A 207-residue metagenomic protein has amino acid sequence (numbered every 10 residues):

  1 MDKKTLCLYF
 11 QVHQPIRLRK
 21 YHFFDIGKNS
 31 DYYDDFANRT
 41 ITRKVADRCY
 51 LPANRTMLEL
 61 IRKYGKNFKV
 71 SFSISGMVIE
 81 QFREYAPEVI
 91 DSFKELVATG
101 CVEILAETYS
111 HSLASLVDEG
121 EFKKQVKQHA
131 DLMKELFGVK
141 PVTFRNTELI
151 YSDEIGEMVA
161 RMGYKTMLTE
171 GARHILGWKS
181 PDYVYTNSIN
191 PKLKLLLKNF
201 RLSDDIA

Functional and structural regions predicted by a protein language model:
M1-V142, L149-D204: Catalytic alpha-helical scaffold of carbohydrate-active enzymes acting on polysaccharides/glycoconjugates
A207: Binuclear metal-dependent hydrolase catalytic cores centered on His/Asp/Glu-rich metal-binding motifs
